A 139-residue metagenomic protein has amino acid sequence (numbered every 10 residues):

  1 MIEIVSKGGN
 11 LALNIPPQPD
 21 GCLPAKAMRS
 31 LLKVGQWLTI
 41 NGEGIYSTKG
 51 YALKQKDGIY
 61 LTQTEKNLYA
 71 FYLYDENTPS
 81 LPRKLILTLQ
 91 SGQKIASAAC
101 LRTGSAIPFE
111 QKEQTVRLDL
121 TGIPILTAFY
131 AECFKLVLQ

Functional and structural regions predicted by a protein language model:
M1-Q139: Mature catalytic domains of secreted/periplasmic carbohydrate-active enzymes
